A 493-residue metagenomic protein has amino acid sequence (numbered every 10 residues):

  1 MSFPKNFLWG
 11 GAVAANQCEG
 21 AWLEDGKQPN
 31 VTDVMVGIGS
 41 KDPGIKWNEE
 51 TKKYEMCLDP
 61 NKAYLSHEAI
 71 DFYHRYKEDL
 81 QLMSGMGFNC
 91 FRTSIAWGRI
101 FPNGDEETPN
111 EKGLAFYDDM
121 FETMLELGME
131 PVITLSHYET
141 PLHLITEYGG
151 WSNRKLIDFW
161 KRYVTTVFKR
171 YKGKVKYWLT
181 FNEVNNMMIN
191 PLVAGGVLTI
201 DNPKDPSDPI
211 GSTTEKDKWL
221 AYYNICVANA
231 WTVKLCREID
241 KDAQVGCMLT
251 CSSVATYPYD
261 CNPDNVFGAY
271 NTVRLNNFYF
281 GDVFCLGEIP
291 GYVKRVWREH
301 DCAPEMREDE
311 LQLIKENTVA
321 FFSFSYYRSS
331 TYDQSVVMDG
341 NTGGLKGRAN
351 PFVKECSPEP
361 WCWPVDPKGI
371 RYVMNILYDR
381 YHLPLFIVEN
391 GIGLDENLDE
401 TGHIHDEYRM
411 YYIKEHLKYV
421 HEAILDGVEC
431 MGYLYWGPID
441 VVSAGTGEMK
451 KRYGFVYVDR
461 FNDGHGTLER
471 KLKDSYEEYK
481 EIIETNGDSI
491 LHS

Functional and structural regions predicted by a protein language model:
M1-P60, N103-D105, L114-S493: Active-site region of glycoside hydrolase catalytic domains
N61-R75, S152-K155: Active-site mouth loops of central-metabolism enzymes
A69-S84, P102, G113: Internal amphipathic alpha-helical repeat/solenoid segments
R75-A96, E316-F322: Catalytic domains of carbohydrate-active enzymes, especially glycoside hydrolases
N89, G98-I100, Y138-T140: A short acidic, glycine/proline-enriched capping/turn motif at secondary-structure boundaries, especially helix N-cap
I95-P109: Glycine-rich, proline-tolerant flexible connector loops at the mouths of alpha/beta enzymes
